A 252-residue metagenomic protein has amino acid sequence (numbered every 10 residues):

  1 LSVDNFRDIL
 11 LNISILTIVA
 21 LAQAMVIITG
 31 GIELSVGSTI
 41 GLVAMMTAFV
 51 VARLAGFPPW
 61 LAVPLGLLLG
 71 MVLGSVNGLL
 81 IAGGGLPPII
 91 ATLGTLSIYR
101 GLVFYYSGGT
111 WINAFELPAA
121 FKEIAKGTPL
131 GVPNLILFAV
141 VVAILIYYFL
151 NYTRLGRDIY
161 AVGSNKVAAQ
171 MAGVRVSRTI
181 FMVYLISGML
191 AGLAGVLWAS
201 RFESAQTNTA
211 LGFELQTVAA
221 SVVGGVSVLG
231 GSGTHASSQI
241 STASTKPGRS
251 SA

Functional and structural regions predicted by a protein language model:
L1-R53, L79-L86, V218-S221, G225-G233: Single transmembrane alpha-helix segments in multi-pass membrane proteins
I9, L16, S38-L42, P59-L68 (+5 more regions): Hydrophobic alpha-helical transmembrane segments
N12-Q23, L42, S75, V140-V141 (+4 more regions): Hydrophobic alpha-helical segments embedded in the membrane of multi-pass proteins
T29-G30, V50, L54, V72 (+7 more regions): Helix-loop junctions at the membrane-solvent interface of multi-pass transporters, primarily the C-terminal
P58-G66, V72-N77, I81, P129-Q206: Helix-loop-helix "hairpin" substructures at the membrane interface of multi-pass membrane proteins
P88-T153, T179, R201-A210: Transmembrane helix-bundle core of multi-pass membrane transporters and related energy-transducing complexes
A191, R201-A252: Transmembrane alpha-helical segments in multi-pass inner-membrane proteins
